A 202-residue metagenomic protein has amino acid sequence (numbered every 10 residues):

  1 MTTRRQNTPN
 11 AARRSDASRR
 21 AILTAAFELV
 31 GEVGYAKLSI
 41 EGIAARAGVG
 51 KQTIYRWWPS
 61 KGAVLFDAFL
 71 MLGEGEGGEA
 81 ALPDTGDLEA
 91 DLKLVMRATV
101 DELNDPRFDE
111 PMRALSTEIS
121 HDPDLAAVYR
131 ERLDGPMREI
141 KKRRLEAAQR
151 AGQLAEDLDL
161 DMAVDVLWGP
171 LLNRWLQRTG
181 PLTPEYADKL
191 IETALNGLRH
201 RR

Functional and structural regions predicted by a protein language model:
M1-P9, A90, L94, G135 (+5 more regions): C-terminal peripheral helix-coil segments that are non-catalytic and often amphipathic
M1-R46, A63: Basic, helix-initiating cap at the start of DNA-binding domains
I22, K37, S60-L65, G75-E79 (+1 more regions): Short amphipathic alpha-helical segment with a characteristic S/N-K-E followed by hydrophobic residues
G48-W58: Short hydrophobic/aromatic patch on the recognition helix
W57-W58, Y129, L133, W168 (+1 more regions): Tryptophan-centric aromatic hotspots in well-structured domains and transmembrane helices
G78-D109: Hydrophobic alpha-helical connector segments
A90, P106, E110, P123-R150: Amphipathic alpha-helical packing segments from all-alpha helical-bundle domains
R97-N104, M112-H121, T193-L198: Helix-loop "lid/cap" segments that line or gate small-molecule binding pockets
